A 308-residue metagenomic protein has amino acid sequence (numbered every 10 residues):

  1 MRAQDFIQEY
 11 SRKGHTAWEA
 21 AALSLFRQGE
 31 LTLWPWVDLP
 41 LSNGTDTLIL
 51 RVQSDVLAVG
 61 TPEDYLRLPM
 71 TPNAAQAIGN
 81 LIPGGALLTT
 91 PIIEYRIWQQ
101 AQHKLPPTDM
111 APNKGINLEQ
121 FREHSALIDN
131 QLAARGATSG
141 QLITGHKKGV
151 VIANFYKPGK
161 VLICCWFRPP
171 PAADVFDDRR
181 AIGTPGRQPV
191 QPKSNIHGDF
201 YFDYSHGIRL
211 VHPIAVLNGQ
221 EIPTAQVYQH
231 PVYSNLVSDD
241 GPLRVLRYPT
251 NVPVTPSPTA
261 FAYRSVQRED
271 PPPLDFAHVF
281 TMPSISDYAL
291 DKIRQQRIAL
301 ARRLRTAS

Functional and structural regions predicted by a protein language model:
M1-L33, V237-S238, V252-P253: N-terminal module-boundary/linker segments of secreted carbohydrate-active enzymes
T32-L33, S42-D46, N80-L81, I143-G145 (+1 more regions): Extracellular/periplasmic catalytic domains that process cell-envelope and extracellular macromolecules
W34-P69: Extracellular adhesion/carbohydrate-recognition regions
L57, E94-R96, A215-L217: Solvent-exposed loop/turn segments at secondary-structure junctions within structured extracellular/periplasmic domains
Y65-N73, L88, Y201-S205: Soluble non-cytosolic domains of exported or imported proteins
P72-G145, L210: Conserved hydrophobic ligand-interaction patch in extracellular adhesion modules
Q120-P213, Q220-T224, H230: Intrinsically disordered, low-complexity, charge-dense segments enriched in Lys/Arg and Glu/Asp interspersed
Y201-P272, F276-P283, A289, R303-S308: Low-complexity, Gly/Ser/Thr/Pro-rich intrinsically disordered linker/tail segments
